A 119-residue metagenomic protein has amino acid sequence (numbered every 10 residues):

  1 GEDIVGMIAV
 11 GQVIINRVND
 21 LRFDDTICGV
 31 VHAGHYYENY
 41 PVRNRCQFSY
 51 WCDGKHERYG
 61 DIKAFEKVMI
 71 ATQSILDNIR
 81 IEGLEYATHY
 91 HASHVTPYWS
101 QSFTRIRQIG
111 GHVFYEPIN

Functional and structural regions predicted by a protein language model:
G1-N119: Bacterial extracytoplasmic/cell-wall-associated proteins, especially those involved in peptidoglycan
